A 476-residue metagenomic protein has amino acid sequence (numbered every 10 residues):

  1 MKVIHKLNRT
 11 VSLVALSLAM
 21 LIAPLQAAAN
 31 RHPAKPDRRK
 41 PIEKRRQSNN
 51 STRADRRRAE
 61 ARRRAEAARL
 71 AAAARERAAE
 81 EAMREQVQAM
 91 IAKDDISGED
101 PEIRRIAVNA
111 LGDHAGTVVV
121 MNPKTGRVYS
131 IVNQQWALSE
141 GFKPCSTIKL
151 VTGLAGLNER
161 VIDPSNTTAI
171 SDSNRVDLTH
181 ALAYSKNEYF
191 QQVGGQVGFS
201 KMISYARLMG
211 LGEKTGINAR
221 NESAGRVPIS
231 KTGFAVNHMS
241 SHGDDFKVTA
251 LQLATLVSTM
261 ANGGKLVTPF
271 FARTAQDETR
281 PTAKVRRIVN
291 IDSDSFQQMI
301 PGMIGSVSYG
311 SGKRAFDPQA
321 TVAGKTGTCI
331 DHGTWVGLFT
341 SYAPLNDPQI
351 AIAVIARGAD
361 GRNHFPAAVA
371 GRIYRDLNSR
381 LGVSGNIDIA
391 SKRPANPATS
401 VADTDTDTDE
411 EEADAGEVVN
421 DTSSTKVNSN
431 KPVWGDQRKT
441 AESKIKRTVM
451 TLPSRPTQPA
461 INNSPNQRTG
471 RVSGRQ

Functional and structural regions predicted by a protein language model:
V3-V14: Bacterial N-terminal signal peptides that target proteins for export
S12-I22: Bacterial N-terminal signal peptides
A28-K93, R380-Q476: Compositionally biased, proline/threonine/alanine/serine-rich low-complexity intrinsically disordered stretches
R69-N122, Y205, L211: Beta-lactamase-like hydrolase cores
A107-A110, G126, E140-S165, A181 (+4 more regions): Active-site SXXK
G116, I170-A254: Active-site-adjacent helix/loop patches that line small-molecule binding or acyl-intermediate pockets
D163-K186, A254-Y309, L381-E410: Conserved active-site-proximal loop/helix segments of enzymes involved in bacterial cell-wall and related
V236-D244, V248-A272, E278-V285, Y309-S384 (+1 more regions): Active-site beta-strand/loop architecture of penicillin-binding DD-peptidases
